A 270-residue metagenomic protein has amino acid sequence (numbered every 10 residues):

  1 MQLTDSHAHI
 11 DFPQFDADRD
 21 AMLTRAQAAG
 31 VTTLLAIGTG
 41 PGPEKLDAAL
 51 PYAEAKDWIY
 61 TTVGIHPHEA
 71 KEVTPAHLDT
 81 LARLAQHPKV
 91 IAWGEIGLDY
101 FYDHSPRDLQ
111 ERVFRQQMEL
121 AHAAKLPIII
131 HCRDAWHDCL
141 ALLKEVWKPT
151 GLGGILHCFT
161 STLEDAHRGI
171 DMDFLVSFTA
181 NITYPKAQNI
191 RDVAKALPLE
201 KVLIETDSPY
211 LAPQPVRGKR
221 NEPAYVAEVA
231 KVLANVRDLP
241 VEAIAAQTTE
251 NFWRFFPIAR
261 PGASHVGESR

Functional and structural regions predicted by a protein language model:
M1-R270: Mid-domain alpha/beta scaffold segments of enzyme catalytic cores
